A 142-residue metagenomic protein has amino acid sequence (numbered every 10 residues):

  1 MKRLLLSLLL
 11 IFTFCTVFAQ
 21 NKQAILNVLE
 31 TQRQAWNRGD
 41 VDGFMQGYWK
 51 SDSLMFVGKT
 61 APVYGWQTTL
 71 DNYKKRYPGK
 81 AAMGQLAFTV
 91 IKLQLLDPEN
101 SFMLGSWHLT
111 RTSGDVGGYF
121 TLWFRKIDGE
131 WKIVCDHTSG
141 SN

Functional and structural regions predicted by a protein language model:
L4-G47, T68: Short, low-complexity N-terminal intrinsically disordered segments enriched in polar/charged residues
Q32, F44-M45, S53-L54, T69 (+2 more regions): Hydrophobic pocket/interface hotspot
K50, L96-D97, I127: Structural motif
S53-Y64, P78-A81: A short gly/proline-enriched turn/hairpin at secondary-structure junctions
T60, K92, S106-W107, L122 (+1 more regions): A mature extracytoplasmic/lumenal domain signature
T68-S113: Surface-exposed, charged secondary-structure patches
G117-N142: Short beta-strand edge/turn micro-motifs at domain boundaries
